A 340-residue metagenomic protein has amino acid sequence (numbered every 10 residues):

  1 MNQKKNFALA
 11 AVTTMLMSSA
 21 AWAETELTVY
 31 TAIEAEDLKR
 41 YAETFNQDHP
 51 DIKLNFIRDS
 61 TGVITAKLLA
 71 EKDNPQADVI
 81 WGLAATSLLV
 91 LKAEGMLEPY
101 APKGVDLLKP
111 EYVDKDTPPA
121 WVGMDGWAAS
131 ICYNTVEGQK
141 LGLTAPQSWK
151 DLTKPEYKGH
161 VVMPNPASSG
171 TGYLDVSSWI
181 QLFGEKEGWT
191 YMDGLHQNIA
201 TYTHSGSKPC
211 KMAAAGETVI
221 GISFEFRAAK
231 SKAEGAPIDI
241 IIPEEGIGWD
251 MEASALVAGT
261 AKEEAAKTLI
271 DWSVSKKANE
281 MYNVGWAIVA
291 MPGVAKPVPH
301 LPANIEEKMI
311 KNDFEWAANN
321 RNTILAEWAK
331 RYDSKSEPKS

Functional and structural regions predicted by a protein language model:
E24-L89: Early extracytoplasmic/lumenal segment of secretory-pathway proteins
A32, E36-K39, Q76-E217: Extracytoplasmic ligand-binding site segments that recognize negatively charged/polar headgroups
T86-V90, A214, T218-P237: A ligand-binding cleft/hinge motif common to bilobed small-molecule-binding domains
L97-D106, W121-V122, K150, I220 (+3 more regions): Short beta-strand->loop
L107-P110, Y191-H196, Y202-T203, E234-A258 (+1 more regions): Periplasmic-binding protein-like
C132-E137, S177-I180, D250-K262, M281-Y282: A bilobed periplasmic-binding-protein/Venus flytrap-type ligand-binding module shared by bacterial periplasmic
E156-P164, S273-K296: Periplasmic-binding protein-like
I310-S340: Conserved C-terminal helix/tail region of periplasmic/extracytoplasmic solute-binding proteins
